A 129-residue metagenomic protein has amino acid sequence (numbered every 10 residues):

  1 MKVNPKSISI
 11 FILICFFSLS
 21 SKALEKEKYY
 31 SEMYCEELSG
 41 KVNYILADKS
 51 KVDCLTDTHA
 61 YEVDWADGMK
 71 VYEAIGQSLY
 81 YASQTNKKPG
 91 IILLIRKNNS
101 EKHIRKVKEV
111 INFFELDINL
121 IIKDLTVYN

Functional and structural regions predicted by a protein language model:
M1-S9: Bacterial N-terminal signal peptides that target proteins for export
S9-F16: Bacterial N-terminal signal peptides
S18-S20: N-terminal signal peptide c-region/cleavage motif recognized by signal peptidases
K22-L24: Boundary of Sec targeting at the N-terminus
E27, S31-D48, D53: A short acidic/basic microdomain associated with nuclease active sites
C54-D67, Y81: Conserved catalytic cores of phosphodiester-cleaving nucleases, focusing on short active-site segments
W65-Y72, A82-V127: Nucleic-acid nuclease catalytic cores
Q77-S78: Catalytic core segments in nucleotide and nucleic-acid processing enzymes
